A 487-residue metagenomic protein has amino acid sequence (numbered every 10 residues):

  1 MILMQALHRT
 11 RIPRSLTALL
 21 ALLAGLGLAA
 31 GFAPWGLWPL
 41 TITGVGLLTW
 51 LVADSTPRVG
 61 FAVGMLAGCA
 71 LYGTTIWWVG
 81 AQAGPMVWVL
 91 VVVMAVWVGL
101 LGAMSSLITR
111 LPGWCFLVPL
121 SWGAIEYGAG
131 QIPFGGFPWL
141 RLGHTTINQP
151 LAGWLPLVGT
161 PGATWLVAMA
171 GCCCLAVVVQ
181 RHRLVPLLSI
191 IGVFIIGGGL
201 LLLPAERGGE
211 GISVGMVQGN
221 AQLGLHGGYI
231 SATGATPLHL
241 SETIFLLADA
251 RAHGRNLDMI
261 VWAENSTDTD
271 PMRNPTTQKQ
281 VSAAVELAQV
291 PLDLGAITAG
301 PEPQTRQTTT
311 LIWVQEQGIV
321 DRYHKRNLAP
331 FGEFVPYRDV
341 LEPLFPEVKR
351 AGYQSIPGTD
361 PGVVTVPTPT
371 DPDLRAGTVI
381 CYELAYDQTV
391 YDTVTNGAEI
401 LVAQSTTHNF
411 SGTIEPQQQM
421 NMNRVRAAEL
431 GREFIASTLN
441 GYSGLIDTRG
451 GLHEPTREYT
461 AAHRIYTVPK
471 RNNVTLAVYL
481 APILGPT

Functional and structural regions predicted by a protein language model:
I2-L202, G412, N423-R426, T438-R449 (+2 more regions): Membrane-embedded alpha-helical bundles of multi-pass enzymes that act on lipidic or dolichyl-linked glycan substrates
L203-L480: Soluble catalytic domains of enzymes that build or remodel membrane lipids, polysaccharides, and related
